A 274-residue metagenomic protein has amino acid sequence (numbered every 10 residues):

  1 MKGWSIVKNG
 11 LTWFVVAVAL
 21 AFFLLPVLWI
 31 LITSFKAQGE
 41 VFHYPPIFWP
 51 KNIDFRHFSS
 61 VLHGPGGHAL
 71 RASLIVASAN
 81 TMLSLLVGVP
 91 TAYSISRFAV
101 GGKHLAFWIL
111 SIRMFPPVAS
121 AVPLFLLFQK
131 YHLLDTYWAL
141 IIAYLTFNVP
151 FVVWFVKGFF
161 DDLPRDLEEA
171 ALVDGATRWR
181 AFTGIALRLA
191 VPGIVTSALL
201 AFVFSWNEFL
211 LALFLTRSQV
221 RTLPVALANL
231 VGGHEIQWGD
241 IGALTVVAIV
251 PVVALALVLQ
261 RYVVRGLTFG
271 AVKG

Functional and structural regions predicted by a protein language model:
M1-G274: A hydrophobic, multi-pass inner-membrane permease signature
